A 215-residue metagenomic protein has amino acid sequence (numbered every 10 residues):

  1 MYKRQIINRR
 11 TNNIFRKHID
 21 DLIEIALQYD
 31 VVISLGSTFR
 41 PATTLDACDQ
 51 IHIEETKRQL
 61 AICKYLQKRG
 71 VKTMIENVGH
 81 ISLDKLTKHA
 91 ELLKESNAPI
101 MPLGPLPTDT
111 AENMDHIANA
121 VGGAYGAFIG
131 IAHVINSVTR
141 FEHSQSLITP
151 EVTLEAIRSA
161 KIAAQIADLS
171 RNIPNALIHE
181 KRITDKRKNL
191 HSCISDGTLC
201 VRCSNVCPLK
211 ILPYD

Functional and structural regions predicted by a protein language model:
M1-Q5: Conserved small/polar residues in nucleotide/adenosyl-binding loops
I6-D20, T44-E54, N77-L86, T108-A118: Active-site glycine- and acidic-residue-rich loops that bind and position anionic ligands or nucleotide-like cofactors
F15-S34, H52-K68, L86-N97, A120-I129 (+1 more regions): Structured alpha-helical segments in the cores of large, soluble enzyme domains
V31-G36, T73-E76, I100-P105, H133-S137: Hydrophobic faces of well-ordered beta-strands that scaffold small-molecule active sites in alpha/beta enzyme cores
V32-G36, L66-V78, S170-K181: Flexible, glycine/charged-enriched surface loops at secondary-structure junctions
P105-A111, V138-V152: Short beta-alpha connecting loops at secondary-structure transitions that line or flank enzyme active sites
T153-K181: A structural-propensity feature for long, helix-poor, extended segments
R187-D215: Cysteine-cluster motifs in flexible loop/terminal segments that predominantly coordinate metals
